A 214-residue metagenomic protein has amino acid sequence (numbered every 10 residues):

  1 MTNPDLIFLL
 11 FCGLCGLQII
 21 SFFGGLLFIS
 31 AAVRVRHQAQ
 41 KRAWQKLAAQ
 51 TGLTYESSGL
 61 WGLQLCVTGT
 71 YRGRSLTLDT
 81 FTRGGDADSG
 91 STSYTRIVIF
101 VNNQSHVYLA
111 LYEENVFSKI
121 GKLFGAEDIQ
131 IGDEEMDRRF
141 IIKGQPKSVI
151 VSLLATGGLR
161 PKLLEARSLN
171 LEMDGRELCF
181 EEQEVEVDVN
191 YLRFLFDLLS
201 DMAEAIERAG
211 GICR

Functional and structural regions predicted by a protein language model:
M1-D5, V35, Q50, T54: N-terminal membrane-targeting/pre-transmembrane regions
M1-L17: Feature marks short, highly hydrophobic, charge-poor N-terminal signal-anchor/signal peptide-like helices that anchor
L14-L26: Single-pass alpha-helical transmembrane signal-anchor segments in small membrane proteins across taxa
I20, F28-I29, E56, G73: Intrinsically disordered, low-complexity, compositionally biased regions/tails
F23-Q50: Transmembrane-cytosolic junction motif
K41-R214: Charged, low-complexity intrinsically disordered regions
